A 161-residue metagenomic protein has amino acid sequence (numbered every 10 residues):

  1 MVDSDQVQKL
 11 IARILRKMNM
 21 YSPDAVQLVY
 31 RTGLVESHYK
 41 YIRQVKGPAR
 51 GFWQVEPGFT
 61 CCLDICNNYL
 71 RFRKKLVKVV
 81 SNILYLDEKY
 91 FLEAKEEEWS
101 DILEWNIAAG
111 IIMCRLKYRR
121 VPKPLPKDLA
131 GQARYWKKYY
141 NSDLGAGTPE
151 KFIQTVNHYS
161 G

Functional and structural regions predicted by a protein language model:
V2-L10, L15, L34-P122: Peptidoglycan-targeting cell-wall enzymes and recognition modules
R16-D24: Short, charged helix-capping/linker segments at alpha-helix termini
P23-R31, D128-W136: Alpha-helical scaffolds flanking conserved acidic
S37-Q44, P124, N141-E150: Secretory-pathway/luminal and periplasmic proteins that interact with or process carbohydrate-rich
P122-D128: Short secondary-structure capping/junction motifs at helix and strand boundaries
Q132-G161: Long, amphipathic alpha-helical surface segments
